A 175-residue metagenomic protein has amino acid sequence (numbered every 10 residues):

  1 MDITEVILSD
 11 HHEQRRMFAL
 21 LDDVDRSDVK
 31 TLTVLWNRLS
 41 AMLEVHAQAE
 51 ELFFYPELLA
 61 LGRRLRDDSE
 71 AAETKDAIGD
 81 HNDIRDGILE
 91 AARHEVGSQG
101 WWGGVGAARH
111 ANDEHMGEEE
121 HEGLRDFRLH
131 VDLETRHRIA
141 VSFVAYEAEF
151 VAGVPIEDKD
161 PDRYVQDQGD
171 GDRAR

Functional and structural regions predicted by a protein language model:
M1-R175: Small-residue-biased structural context
